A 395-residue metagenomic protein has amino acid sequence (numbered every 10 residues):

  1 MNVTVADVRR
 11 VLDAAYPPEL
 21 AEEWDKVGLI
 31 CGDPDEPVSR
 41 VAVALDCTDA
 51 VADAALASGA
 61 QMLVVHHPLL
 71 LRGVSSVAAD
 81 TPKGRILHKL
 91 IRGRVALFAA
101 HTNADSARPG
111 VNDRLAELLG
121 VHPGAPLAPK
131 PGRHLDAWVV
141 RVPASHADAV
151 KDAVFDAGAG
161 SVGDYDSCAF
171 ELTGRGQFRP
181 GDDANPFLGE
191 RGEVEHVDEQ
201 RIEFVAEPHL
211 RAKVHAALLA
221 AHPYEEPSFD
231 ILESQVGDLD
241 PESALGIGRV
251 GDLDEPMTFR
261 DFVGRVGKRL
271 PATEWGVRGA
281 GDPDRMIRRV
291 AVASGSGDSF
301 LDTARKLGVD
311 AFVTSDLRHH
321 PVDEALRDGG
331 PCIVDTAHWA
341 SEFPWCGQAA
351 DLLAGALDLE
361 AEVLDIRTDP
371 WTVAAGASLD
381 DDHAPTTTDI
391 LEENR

Functional and structural regions predicted by a protein language model:
M1-R395: Hydrophobic structural segments
